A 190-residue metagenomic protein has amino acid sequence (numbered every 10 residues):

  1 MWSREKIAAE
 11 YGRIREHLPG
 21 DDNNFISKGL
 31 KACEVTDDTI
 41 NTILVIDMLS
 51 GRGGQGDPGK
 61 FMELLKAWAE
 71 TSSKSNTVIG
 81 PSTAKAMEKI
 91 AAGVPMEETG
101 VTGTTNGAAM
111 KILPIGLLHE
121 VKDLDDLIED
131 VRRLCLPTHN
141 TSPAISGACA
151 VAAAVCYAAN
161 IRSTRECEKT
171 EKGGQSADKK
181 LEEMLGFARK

Functional and structural regions predicted by a protein language model:
M1-K190: Structured, active/binding-site neighborhoods that engage oxygen-rich ligands
